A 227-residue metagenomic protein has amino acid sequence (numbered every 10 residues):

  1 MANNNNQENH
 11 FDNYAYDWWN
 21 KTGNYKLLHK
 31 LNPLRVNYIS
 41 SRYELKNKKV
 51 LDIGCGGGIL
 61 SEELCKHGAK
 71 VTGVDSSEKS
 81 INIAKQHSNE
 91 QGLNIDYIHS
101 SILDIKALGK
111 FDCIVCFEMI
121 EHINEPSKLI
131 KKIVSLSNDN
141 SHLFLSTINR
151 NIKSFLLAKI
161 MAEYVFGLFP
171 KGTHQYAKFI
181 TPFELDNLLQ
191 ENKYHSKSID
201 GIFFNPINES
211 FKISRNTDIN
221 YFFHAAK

Functional and structural regions predicted by a protein language model:
M1-W19: N-terminal, positively charged/glycine-rich alpha-helical extensions of SAM-dependent methyltransferases
H29-K46: Conserved alpha-helix/loop element of class I SAM-dependent methyltransferases that forms part of the SAM/SAH-binding
K48-G54: Conserved class I S-adenosyl-L-methionine
I59-L103: Class I SAM-dependent methyltransferase SAM/SAH-binding core
V115: A conserved beta-strand element that flanks and buttresses the S-adenosyl-L-methionine
S127-H142: A short glycine-rich, Lys/Arg-flanked "PGG" loop and its adjoining helix->strand segment in the class I
F144-F166: Conserved class I S-adenosyl-L-methionine
G167-E184: Acceptor-substrate binding/catalytic loop of class I
